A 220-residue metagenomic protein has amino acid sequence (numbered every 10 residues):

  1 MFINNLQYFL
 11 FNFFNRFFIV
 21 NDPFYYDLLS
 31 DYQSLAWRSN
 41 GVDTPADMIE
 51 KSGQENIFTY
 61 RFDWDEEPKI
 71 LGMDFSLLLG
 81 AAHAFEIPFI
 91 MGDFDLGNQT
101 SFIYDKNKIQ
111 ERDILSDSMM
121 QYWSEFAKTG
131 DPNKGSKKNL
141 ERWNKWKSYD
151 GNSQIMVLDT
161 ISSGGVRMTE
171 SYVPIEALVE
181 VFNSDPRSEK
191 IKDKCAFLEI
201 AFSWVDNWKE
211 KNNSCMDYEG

Functional and structural regions predicted by a protein language model:
M1-E111, Y122, T129, C215-E219: Substrate-gating cap/lid region and adjacent catalytic-acid/histidine neighborhood within extracellular/lumenal
P23, E50-I57, D65-E66, N98-G220: Alpha/beta-hydrolase-fold serine-hydrolase catalytic core, especially in secreted/extracellular enzymes
